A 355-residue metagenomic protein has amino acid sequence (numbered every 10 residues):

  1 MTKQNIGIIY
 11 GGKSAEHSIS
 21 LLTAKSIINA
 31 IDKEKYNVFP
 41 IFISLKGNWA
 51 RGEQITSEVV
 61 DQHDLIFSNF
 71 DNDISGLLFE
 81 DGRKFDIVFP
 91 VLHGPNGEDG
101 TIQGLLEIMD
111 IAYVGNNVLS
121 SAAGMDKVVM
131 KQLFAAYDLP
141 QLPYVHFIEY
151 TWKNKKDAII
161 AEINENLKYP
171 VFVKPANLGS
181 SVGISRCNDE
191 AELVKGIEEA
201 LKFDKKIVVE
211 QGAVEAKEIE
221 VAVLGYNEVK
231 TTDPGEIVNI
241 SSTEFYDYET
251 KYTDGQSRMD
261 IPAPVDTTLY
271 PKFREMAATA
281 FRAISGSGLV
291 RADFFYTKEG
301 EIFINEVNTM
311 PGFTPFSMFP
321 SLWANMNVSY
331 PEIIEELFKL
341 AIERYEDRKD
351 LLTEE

Functional and structural regions predicted by a protein language model:
M1-L119, A123-M125, V129, I148-I159 (+2 more regions): ATP-binding N-terminal substructure of ATP-dependent carboxylate-amine bond-forming enzymes
T2-Y10, S14-A15, L22, L78 (+3 more regions): Active-site nucleotide/adenylate-binding loops and adjacent lid/helix of ATP-dependent enzymes
Q4, Y10, D138, D266-E355: ATP-dependent carboxylate activation and anion-phosphoryl transfer catalytic cores that bind Mg-ATP to form
K25-S26, E198, A278: Solvent-exposed alpha-helix faces
V38, A112-Y113, Q141, V171 (+1 more regions): Hydrophobic beta-strand scaffold residues
G104-Y113, D189-V194, N325-V328: A glycine- and small-aliphatic-rich helix-loop capping segment at beta-alpha/alpha-beta transitions that lines
S185-E275, Y296-F303: Phosphate-binding site of ATP-dependent enzymes
